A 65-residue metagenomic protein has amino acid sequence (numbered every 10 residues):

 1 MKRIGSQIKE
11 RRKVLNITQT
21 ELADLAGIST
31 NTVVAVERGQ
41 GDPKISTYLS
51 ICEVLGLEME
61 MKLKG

Functional and structural regions predicted by a protein language model:
K2, I8-K9, N31-T32: A generic structured-segment signal
K2-R3, M61-G65: Short hydrophobic/aromatic patches at helix-to-coil boundaries
S6-D24: Short basic helix-loop element that most often maps to the first helix and adjoining turn of HTH DNA-binding modules
N16, G27, G56: Short glycine-rich hinge loops at helix-strand junctions in the catalytic core of two-component histidine kinases
G27-G41: Recognition helix of helix-turn-helix/homeodomain-like DNA-binding domains that insert into the DNA major groove
S46-M61: DNA major-groove recognition helix of helix-turn-helix/homeodomain DNA-binding modules
